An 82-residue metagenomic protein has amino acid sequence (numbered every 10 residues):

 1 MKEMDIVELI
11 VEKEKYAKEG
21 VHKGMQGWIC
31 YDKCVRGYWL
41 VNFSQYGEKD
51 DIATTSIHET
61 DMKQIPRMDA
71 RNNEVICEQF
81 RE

Functional and structural regions predicted by a protein language model:
K2-A70: Basic/aromatic-rich interaction segments and small domains that mediate binding to polyanionic partners
P66-E82: Long, low-complexity intrinsically disordered regions
